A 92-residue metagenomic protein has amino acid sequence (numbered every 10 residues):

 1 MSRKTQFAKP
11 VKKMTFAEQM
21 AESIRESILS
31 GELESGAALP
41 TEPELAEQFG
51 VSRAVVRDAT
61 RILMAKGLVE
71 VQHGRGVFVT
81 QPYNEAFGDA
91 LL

Functional and structural regions predicted by a protein language model:
M1-L92: Short linear motifs at protein or domain termini
